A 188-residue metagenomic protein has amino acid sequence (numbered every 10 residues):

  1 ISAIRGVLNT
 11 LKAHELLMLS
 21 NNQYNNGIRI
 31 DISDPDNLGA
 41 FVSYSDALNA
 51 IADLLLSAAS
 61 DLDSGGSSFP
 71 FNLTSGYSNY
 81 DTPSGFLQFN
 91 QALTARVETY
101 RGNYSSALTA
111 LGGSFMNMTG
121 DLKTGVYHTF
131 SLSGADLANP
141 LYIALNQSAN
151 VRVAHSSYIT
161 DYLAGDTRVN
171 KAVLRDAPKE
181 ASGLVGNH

Functional and structural regions predicted by a protein language model:
I1-H188: Structured, solvent-exposed acidic/aromatic patches
